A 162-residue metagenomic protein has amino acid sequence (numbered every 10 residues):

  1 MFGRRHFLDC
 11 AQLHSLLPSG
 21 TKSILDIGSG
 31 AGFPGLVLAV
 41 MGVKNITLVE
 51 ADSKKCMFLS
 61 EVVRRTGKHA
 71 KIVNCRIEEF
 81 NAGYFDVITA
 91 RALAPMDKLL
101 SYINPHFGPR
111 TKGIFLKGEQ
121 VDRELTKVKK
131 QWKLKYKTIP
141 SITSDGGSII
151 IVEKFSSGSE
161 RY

Functional and structural regions predicted by a protein language model:
M1-Q12: Conserved SAM-binding loop and adjacent beta-strand
A11-A90: Conserved SAM/SAH cofactor-binding pocket of Class I
P18, G108, K129: Short conserved AdoMet
K44-T47, Q120-Y162: Active-site capping/gating segments
K55-M57, M96, V121: Short alpha-helix immediately C-terminal to the canonical SAM-binding loop
L93-L100: Alpha-helical transmembrane segments of helical membrane proteins, especially in multi-pass transport, channel
L100-G113: A short glycine-rich, Lys/Arg-flanked "PGG" loop and its adjoining helix->strand segment in the class I
R110-D122: Conserved beta-strand signature within the Rossmann-like core of class I S-adenosyl-L-methionine
